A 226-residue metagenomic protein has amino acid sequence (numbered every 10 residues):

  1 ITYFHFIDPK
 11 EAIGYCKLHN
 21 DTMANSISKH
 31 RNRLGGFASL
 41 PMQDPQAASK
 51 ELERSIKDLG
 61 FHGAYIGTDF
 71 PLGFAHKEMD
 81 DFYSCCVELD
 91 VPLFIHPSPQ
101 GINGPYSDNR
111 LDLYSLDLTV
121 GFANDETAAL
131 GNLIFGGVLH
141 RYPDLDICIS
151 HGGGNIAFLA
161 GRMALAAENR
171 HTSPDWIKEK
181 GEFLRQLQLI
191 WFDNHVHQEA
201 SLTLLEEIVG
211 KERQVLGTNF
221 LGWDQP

Functional and structural regions predicted by a protein language model:
T2-G137: Active-site gating/metal-coordination segments in enzymes
L111-I134, R141, D146-P226: H/E-rich (His + Asp/Glu) clusters that bind or coordinate divalent metals
